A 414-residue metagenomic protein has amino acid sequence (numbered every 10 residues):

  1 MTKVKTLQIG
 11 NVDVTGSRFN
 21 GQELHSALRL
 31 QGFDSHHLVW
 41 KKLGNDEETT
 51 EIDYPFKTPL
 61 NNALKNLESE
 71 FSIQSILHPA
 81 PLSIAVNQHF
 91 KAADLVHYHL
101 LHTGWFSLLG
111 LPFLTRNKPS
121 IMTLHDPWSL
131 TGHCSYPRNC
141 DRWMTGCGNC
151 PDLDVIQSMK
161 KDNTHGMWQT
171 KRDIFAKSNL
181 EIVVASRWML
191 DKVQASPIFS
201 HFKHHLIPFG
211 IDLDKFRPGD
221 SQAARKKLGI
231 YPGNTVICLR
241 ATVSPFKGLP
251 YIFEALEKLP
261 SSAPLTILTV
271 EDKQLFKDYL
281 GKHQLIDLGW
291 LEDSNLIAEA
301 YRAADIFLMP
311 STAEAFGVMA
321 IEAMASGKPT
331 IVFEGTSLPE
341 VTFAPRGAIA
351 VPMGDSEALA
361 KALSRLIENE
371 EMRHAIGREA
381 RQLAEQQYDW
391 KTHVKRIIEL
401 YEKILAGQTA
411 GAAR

Functional and structural regions predicted by a protein language model:
T131-S135, S158-K203, I211-K215, S221 (+1 more regions): A short, active-site helix/loop in glycosyltransferases that binds the activated sugar's phosphate group
Y231-K247, F253-L256: Conserved donor-binding/catalytic core segment of Leloir-type glycosyltransferases
Q274-N295: Nucleotide-activated donor-binding/catalytic signature segment of Leloir-type glycosyltransferases, i.e., the conserved
E299-A304: Short alpha-helical donor nucleotide-sugar binding micro-motif in glycosyltransferases
T312: Aromatic "clamp/platform" in nucleotide-sugar-dependent glycosyltransferases that forms part of the donor/acceptor
P329-V332: Short hydrophobic beta-strand element within catalytic cores of glycosyltransferases and related nucleotide-activated
A344, A348-S356, R365-E370: Conserved acidic donor-binding segment of nucleotide-sugar-dependent glycosyltransferases
A358, R365, M372-Q387, H393-E399 (+1 more regions): A short, well-ordered alpha-helix in the C-terminal region of glycosyltransferases
